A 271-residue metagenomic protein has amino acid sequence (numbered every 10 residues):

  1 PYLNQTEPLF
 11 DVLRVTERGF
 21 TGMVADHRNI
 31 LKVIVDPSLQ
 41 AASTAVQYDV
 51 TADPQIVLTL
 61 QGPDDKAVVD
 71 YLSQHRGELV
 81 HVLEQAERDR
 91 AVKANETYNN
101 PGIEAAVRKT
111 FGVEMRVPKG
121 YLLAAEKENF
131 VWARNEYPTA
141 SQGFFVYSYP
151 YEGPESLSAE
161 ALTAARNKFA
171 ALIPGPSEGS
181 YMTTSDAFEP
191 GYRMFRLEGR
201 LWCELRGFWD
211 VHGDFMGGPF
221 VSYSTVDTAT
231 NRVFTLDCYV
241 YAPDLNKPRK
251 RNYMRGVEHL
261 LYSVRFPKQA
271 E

Functional and structural regions predicted by a protein language model:
P1, P118-Y181, D210-H212: Secretory pathway targeting signatures of secreted, lumenal, and periplasmic proteins
Y2-Q5, L9, E96-A125, V264: N-terminal "mature-domain start" segment
Y2-V15, Q85-P101, L172-E189, A270-E271: Short glycine-rich, low-complexity/disordered patches
P8-G62, K66, I173-T230: Signature of long, low-cysteine stretches enriched in small and polar/charged residues
T44-R108: Long, acidic/polar, low-complexity amphipathic helices and coiled-coil-like
I56-D64, G143-S148, N231-A242: Short, well-ordered beta-strand elements
V69-K93, F234-E271: Surface-exposed amphipathic alpha-helical segments
M115-R116, E204, F234-D237: Structural recognition of the beta-strand scaffold that forms the well-ordered cores of secreted hydrolase catalytic
